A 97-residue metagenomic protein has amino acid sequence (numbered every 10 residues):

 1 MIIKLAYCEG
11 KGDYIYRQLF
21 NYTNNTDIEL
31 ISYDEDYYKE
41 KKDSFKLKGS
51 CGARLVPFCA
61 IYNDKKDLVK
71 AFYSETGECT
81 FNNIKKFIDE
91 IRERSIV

Functional and structural regions predicted by a protein language model:
M1-N25: Local sequence-structure signature of Cys/Sec-based thiol-disulfide redox active-site neighborhoods
I3-L5, E29-I31, C59: Structured N-terminal alpha/beta-domain signature that marks small ligand/cofactor-binding or signaling modules
C8, G12, E40, G77-T80: Intrinsic-disorder-associated interaction segments
F20-T23, K42, K85-I88, R92: Residue-level detector of alpha-helical secondary structure
D27-Y37: A short beta-strand-loop structural module common to alpha/beta enzyme folds
D36-F45: N-terminal beta-loop-helix "entrance" segment that forms/cooperates in small-molecule cofactor or anionic ligand
S50-A53: Short loop/turn motifs at secondary-structure junctions and domain boundaries
L55, I61-V97: Non-catalytic, surface beta->alpha helical segment in thiol-disulfide oxidoreductase systems
